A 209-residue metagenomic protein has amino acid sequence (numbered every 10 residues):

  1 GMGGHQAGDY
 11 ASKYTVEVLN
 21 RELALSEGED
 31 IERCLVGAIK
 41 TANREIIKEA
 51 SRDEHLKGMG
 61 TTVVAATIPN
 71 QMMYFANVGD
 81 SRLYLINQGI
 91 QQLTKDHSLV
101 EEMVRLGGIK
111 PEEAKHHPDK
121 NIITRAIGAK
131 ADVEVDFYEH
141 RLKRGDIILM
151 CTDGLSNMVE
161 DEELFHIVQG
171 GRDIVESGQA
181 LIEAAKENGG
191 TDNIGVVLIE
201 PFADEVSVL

Functional and structural regions predicted by a protein language model:
G1-L209: PP2C/PPM-type serine/threonine phosphatase catalytic domain
